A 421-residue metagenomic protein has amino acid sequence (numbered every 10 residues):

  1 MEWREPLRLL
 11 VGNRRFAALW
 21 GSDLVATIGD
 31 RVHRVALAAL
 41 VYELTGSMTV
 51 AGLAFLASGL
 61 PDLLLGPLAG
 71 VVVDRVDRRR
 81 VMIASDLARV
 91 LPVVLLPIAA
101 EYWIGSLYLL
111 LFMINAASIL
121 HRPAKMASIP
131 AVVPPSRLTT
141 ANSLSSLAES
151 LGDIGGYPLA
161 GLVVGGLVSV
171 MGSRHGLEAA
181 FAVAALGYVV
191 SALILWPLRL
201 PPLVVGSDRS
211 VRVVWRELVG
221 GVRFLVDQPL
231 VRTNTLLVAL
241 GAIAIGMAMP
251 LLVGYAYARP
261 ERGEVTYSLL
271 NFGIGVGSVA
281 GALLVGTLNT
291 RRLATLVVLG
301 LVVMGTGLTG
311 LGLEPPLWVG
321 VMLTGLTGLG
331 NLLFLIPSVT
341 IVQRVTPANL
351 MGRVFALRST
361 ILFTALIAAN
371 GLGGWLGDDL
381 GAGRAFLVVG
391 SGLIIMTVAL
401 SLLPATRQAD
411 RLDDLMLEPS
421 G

Functional and structural regions predicted by a protein language model:
M1-G421: Alpha-helical transmembrane-bundle signature of multi-pass membrane transport and export proteins
